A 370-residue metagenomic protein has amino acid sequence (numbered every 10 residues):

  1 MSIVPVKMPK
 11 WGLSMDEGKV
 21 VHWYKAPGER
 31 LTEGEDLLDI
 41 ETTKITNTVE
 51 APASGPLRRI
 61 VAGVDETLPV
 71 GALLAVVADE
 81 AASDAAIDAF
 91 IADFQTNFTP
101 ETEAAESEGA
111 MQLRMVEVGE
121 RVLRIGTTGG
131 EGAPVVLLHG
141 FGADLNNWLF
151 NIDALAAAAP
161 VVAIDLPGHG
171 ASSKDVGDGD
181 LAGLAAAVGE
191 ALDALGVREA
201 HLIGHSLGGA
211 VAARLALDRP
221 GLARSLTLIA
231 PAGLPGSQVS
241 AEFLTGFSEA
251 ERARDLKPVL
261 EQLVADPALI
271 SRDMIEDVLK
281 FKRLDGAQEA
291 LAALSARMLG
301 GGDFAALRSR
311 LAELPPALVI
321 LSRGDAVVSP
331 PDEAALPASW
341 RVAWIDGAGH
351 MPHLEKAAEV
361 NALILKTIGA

Functional and structural regions predicted by a protein language model:
M1-R114: Mobile cofactor-carrier "swinging-arm" domains
G119-T128: A short loop-to-beta-strand scaffold at the N-terminal edge of the catalytic core in hydrolase folds
T127-A171: Conserved HGGG/HGGXW glycine-rich cap/lid loop of the alpha/beta-hydrolase fold
A163-L207, V211, A362: Active-site loop/oxyanion-hole signature of alpha/beta-hydrolase fold enzymes
A213-L217, A223-R254: Flexible "cap/lid" loop of the alpha/beta hydrolase fold
A250-R310: Conserved alpha/beta-hydrolase catalytic His-Asp/Glu region
A287-A335, W344: Conserved serine/cysteine hydrolase catalytic core
A348-N361: Catalytic histidine-centered segment of alpha/beta-hydrolase-like enzymes
